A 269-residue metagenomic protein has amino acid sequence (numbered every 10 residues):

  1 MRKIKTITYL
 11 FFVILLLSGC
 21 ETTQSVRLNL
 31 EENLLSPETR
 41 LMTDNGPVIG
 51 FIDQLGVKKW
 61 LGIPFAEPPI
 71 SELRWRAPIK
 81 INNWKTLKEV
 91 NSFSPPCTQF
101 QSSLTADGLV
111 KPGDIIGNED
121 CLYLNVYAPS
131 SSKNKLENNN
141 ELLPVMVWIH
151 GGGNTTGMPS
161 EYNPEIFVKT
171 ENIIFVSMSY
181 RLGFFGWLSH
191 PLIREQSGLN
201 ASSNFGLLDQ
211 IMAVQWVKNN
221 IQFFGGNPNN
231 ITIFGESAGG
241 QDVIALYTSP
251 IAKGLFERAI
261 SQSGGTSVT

Functional and structural regions predicted by a protein language model:
M1-T8: Bacterial N-terminal signal peptides that target proteins for export
R2, E21-N204: Non-catalytic accessory segments of hydrolases
L16-G19: C-terminal motif of bacterial Sec signal peptides marking the signal peptidase cleavage site
C121, L199-Q222: Alpha/beta-hydrolase active-site loop
G151-G152, F205-D209, S237-G240: Active-site loop->helix "elbow" adjoining a glycine-rich segment at hydrolase catalytic centers
F224-E236: Alpha/beta-hydrolase fold nucleophile elbow
G240-A252: Short glycine-enriched nucleophile-adjacent loop and the immediately C-terminal alpha-helix near the catalytic center
K253-T266: A conserved short beta-strand
